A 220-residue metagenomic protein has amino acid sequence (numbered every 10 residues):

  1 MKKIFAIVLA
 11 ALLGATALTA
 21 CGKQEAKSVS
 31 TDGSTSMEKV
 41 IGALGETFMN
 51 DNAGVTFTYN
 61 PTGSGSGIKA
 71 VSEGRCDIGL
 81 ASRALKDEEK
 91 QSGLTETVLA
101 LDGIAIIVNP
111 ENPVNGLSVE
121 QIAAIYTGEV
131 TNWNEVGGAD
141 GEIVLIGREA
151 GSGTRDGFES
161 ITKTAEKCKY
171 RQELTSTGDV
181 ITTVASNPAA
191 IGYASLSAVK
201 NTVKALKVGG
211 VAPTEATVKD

Functional and structural regions predicted by a protein language model:
M1-I7: Positively charged n-region of N-terminal signal peptides that target proteins for export
I4, G22-G65, K69-D220: Exported/periplasmic ABC-transporter solute-binding proteins
A11-L12: Repetitive helical segments and hydrophobic/amphipathic motifs
T16-A20: C-terminal motif of bacterial Sec signal peptides marking the signal peptidase cleavage site
